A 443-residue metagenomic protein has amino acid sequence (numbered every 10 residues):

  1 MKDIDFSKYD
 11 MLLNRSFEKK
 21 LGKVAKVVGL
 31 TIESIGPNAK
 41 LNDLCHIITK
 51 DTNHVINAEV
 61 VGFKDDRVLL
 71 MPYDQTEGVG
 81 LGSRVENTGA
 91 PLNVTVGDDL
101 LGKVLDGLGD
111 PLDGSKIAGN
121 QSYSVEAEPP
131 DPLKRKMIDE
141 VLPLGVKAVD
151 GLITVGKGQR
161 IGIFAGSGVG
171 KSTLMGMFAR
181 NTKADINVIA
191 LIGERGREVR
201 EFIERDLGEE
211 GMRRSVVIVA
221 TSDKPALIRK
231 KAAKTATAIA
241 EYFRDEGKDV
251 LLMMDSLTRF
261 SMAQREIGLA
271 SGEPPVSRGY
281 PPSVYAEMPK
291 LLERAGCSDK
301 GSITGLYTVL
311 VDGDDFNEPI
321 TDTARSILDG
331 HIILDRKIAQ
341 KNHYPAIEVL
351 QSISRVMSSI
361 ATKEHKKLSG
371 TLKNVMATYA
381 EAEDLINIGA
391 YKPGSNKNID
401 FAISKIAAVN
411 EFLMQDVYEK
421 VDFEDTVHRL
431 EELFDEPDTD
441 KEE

Functional and structural regions predicted by a protein language model:
M1-K103, L108-L112: N-terminal accessory targeting/assembly segments
I4-Y9, T88, L144-V149, A236 (+2 more regions): Phosphate-interacting basic helix/loop segments used at nucleotide- and nucleic-acid interfaces
K20, I56, L100, Q121 (+3 more regions): Residue-level signal for beta-strand positions within conserved beta-sheet cores that form or flank
K26-V28, G36, T49-D51, G62 (+11 more regions): Flexible glycine-/small-residue-rich
H54, L92-V96, P111-I117, L133-D139 (+3 more regions): Active-site phosphate-binding and catalytic loops of NTP-dependent enzymes
S83-V85, L92, D99, L112-Q159 (+3 more regions): P-loop NTPase nucleotide-binding/switch module
T88-L92, L108, Q121, P129 (+10 more regions): Glycine-rich, flexible loop/turn motifs
G151-L152, G158-E443: P-loop NTPase catalytic core
